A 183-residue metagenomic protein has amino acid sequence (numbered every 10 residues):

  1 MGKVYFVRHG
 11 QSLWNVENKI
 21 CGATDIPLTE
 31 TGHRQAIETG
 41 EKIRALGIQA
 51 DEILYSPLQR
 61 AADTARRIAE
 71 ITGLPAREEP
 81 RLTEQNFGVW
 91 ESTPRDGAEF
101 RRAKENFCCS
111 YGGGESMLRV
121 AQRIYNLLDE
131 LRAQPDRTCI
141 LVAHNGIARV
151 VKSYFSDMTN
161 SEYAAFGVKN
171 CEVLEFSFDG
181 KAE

Functional and structural regions predicted by a protein language model:
G2, V7, Q11-L74, E115: Active-site-proximal alpha-helix that buttresses catalytic centers in soluble enzyme cores
R8, E78, A143-H144: A secondary-structure boundary/capping signal
V16, G22-T24, E78-N86, F107 (+1 more regions): Glycine-rich, flexible loop/turn motifs
V16-K19, A65, G88-S92, Y154: Short aromatic-enriched loop/helix-cap "lid" or pocket-rim segments at secondary-structure transitions that line
D25, L58, T83, H144-N145: Short beta->alpha junction loops/turns
Y55-S56, Q122, V142-A143: Short beta-strand scaffold positions
I68-Y125: Phosphate-handling substructures
E70, Y125-A182: Active-site-adjacent alpha-helix immediately C-terminal to a catalytic or transition-state-stabilizing loop
